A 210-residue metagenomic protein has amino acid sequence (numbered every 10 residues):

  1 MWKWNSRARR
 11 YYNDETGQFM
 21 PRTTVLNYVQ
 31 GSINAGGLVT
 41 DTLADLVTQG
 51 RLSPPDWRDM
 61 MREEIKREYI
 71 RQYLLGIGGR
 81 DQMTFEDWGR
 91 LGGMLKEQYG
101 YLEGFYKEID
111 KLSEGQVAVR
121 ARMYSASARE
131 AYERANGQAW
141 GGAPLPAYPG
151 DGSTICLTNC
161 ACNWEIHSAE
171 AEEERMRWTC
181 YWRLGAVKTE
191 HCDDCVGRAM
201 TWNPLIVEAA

Functional and structural regions predicted by a protein language model:
M1-A210: Domain-core detector
